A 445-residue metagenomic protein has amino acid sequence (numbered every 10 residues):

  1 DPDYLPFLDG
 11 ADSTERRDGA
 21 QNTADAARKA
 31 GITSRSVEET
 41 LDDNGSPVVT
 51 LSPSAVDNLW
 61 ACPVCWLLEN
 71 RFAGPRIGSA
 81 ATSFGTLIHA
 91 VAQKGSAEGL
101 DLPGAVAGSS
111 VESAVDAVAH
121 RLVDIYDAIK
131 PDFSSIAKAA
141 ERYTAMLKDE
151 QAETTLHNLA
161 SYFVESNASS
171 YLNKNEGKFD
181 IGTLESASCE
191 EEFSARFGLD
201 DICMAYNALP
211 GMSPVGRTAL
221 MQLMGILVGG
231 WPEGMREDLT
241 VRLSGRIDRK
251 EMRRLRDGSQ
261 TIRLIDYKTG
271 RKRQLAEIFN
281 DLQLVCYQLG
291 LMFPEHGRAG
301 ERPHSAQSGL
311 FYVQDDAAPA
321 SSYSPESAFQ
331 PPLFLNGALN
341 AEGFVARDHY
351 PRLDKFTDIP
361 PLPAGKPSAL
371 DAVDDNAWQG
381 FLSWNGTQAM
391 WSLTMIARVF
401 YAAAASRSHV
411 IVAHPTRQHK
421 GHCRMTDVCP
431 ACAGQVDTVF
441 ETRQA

Functional and structural regions predicted by a protein language model:
D1-A445: RecB-family 4Fe-4S metal-dependent nuclease core
